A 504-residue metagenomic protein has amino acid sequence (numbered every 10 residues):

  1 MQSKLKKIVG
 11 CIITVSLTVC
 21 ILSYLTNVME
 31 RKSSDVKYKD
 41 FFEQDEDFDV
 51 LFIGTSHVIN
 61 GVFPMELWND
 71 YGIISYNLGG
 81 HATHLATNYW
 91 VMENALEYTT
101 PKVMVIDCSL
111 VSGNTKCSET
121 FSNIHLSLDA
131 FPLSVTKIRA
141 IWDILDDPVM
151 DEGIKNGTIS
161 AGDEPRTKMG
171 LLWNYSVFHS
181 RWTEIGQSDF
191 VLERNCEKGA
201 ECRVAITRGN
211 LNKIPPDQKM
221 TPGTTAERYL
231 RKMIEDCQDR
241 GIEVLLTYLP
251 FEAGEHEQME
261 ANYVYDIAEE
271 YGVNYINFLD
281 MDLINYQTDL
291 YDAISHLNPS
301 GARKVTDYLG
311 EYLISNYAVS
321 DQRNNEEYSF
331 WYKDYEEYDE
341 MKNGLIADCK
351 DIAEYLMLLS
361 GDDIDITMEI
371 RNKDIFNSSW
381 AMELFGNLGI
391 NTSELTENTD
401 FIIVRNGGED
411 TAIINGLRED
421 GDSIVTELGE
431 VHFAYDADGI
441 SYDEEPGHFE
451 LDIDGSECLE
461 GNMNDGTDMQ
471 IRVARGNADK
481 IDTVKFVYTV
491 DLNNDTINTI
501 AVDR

Functional and structural regions predicted by a protein language model:
K6-T26: Hydrophobic membrane-insertion alpha-helices, especially the h-region of bacterial N-terminal signal peptides
V28-D47: Alpha-helical transmembrane signal-anchor/signal-peptide segments
I53, H57-A140: Membrane-embedded segments
A82-A86, T221-A226, E252-M259, I375: Acidic-and-aromatic substrate-binding clefts and catalytic sites of carbohydrate-active enzymes
F121-R240, Q322-K342: Secreted/periplasmic serine-hydrolase-like ester/acetyl group-modifying domain
R231-E257: Active-site segments of SGNH/GDSL-like serine hydrolases that catalyze O-acetyl group transfer/hydrolysis on lipids
Q258-W331: C-terminal regions of proteins
N343-D365, I370-R504: Short acidic-hydrophobic catalytic motif
